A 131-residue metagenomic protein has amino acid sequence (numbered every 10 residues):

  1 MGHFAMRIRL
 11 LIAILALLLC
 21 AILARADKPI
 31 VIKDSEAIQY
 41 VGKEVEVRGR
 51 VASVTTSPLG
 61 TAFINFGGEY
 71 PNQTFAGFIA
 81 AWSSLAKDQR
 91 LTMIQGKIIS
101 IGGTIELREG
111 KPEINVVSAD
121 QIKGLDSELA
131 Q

Functional and structural regions predicted by a protein language model:
G2-H3, E128: Short hotspots in intrinsically disordered terminal tails
H3-I12: Bacterial N-terminal signal peptides that target proteins for export
I12-A21: Bacterial N-terminal signal peptides
I22-A26: Sec/Tat signal peptide C-region and signal peptidase I cleavage site
D27-Q131: OB-fold single-stranded nucleic acid-binding module
